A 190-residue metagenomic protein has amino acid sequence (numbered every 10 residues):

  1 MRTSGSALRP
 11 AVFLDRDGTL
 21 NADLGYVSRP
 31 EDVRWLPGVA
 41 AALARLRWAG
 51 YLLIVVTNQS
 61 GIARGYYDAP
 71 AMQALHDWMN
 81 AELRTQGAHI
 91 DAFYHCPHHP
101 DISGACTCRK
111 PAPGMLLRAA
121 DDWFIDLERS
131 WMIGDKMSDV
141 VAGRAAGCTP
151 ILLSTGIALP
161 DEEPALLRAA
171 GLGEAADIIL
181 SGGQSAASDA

Functional and structural regions predicted by a protein language model:
R2-L52: Active-site neighborhood of HAD-like aspartate-dependent phosphohydrolases
R2-P10, A69-D91, H99-M132, K136-A190: Asp-based, Mg2+/Mn2+-dependent phosphohydrolase catalytic module
L14, N21, G61, S130 (+1 more regions): Short glycine- and Lys/Arg-enriched binding-loop motifs that mark or flank ligand-binding interfaces
L14-R16, T57, G134-D135: Active-site flanking residues adjacent to catalytic metal/cofactor-binding acidic residues
T19, T57, T155: Ser/Thr-centric signal marking residues that sit in or immediately flank functional binding/regulatory motifs
L20-P37, I62-A71, T85-H89, H98-T107: Metal-dependent phosphoesterase signature
V39, L43-H76, A88-H99, G143: Substrate-recognition element of Asp-dependent hydrolases with the DxDx(T/V) motif
